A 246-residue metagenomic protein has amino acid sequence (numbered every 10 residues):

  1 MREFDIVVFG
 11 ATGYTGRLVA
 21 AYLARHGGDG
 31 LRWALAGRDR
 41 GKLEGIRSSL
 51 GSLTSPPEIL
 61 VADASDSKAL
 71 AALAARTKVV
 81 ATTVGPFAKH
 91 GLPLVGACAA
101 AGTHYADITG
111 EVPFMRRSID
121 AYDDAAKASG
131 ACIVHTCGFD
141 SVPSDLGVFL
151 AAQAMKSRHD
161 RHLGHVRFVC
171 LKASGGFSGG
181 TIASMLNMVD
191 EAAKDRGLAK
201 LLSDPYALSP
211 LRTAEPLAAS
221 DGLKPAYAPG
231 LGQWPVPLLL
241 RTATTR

Functional and structural regions predicted by a protein language model:
F4-H26: N-terminal Rossmann NAD(P)H-binding glycine-rich loop of SDR-like oxidoreductase domains
G28-K42: Conserved glycine-rich Rossmann-like NAD(P)H-binding loop of the short-chain dehydrogenase/reductase
D39-A72: Conserved N-terminal Rossmann-fold NAD(P) cofactor-binding segment
L60-H90: Conserved Rossmann-fold cofactor-binding substructure of NAD(P)-dependent oxidoreductases
P86, V95-M115: ADP-ribose/adenylate-binding Rossmann-like module
T109-A131: Rossmann-fold NAD(P)-binding glycine/threonine-rich loop
A125, S129-A173: Adenosine-phosphate binding glycine-rich loop
Q153-R246: C-terminal catalytic/substrate-binding lobe primarily of soluble NAD(P)-dependent oxidoreductases
